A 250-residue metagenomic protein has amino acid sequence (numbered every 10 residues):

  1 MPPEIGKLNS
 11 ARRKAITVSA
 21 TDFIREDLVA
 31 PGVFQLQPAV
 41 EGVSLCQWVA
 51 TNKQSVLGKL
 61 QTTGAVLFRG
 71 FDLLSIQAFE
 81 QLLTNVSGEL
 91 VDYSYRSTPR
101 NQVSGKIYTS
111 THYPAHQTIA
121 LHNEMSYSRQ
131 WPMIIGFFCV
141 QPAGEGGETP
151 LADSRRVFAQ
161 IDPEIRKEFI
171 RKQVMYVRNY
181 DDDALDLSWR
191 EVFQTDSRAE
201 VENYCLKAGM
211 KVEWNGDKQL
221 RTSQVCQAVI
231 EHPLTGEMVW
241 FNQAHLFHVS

Functional and structural regions predicted by a protein language model:
P2-S250: Non-heme Fe(II) oxygenase catalytic core, chiefly the N-lobe of the double-stranded beta-helix
